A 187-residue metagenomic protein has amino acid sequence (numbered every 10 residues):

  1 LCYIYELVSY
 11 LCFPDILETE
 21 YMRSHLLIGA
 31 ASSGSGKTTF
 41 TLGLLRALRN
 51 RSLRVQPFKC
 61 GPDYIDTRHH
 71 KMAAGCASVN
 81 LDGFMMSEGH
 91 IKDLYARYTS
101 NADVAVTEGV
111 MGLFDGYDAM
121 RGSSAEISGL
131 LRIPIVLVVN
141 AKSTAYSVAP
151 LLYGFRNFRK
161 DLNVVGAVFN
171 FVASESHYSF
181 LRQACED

Functional and structural regions predicted by a protein language model:
E20-S35, T39, L45-L131, V139-G166 (+1 more regions): ATP-dependent carboxylate-amine ligase catalytic core
F171-D187: GTPase G-domain guanine-specificity segment
